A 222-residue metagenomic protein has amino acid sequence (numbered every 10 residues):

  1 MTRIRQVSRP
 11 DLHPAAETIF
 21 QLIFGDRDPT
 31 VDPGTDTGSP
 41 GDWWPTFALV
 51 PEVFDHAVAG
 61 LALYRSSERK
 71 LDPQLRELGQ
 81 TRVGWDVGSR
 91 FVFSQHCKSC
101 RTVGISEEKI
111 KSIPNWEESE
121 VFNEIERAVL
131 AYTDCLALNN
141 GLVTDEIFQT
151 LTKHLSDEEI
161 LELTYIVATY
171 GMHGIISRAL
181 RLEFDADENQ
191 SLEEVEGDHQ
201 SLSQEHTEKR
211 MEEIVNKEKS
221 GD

Functional and structural regions predicted by a protein language model:
M1-L71, E193-D222: Secretory/endomembrane lumenal or extracellular ectodomains immediately following the signal peptide
D32-P33, R90-C97, E117-Y132, L161-E183: Short amphipathic alpha-helical segments at helix boundaries and their inter-helical linkers
W44-F47, A57-L61, L78-G84, I113-P114 (+2 more regions): Short alpha-helical scaffolding segments that buttress acidic/His motifs in well-ordered protein cores
V53-H56, E77, V83-E108: Conserved alpha-helical segments that form or flank metal/cofactor-binding pockets of metalloenzymes
L71-D72, G104-E108, S156-D157: Helix N-cap / loop-to-helix initiation motif
S99-N123: Histidine/lysine/aspartate-rich catalytic loop segments that bind and position anionic ligands
R101-S106, S177-E208: C-terminal end-helix/capping segment
I125-Y165: Acidic/histidine-rich alpha-helical segments that form the ligand environment of transition-metal centers
